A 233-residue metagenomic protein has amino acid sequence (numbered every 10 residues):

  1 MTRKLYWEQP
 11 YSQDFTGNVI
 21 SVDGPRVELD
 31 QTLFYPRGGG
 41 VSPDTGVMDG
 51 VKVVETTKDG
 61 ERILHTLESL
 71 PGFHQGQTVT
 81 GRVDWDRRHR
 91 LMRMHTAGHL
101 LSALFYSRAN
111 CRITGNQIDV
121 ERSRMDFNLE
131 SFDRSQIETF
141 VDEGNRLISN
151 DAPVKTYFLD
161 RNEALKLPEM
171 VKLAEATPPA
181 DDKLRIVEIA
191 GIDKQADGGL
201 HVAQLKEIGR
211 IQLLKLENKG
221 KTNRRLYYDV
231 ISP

Functional and structural regions predicted by a protein language model:
M1-P233: A glycine- and charged-residue-rich anion-binding loop/surface
